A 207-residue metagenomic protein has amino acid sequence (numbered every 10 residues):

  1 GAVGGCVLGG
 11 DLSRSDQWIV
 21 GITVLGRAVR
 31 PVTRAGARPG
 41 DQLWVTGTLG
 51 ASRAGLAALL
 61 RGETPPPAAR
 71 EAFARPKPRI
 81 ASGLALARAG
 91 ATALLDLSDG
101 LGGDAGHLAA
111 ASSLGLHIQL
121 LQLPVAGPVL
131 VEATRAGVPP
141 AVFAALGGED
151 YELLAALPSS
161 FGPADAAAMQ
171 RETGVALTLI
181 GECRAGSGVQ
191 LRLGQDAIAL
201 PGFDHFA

Functional and structural regions predicted by a protein language model:
G1-L8, S13-V20, V24-L25, A89 (+1 more regions): Glycine-/charge-enriched secondary-structure boundary and capping motifs
A28-V32: Short alpha-helix capping/helix-loop boundary micro-motifs
T33-A85: Short, acidic (Asp/Glu-rich) active-site segment that either coordinates a divalent metal cofactor
